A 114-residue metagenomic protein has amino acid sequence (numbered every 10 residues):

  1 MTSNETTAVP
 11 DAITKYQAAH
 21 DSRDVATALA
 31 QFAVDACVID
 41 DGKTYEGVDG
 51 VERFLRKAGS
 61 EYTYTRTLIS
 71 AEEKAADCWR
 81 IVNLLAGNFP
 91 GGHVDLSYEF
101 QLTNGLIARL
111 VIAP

Functional and structural regions predicted by a protein language model:
M1-A26, A30: Short, low-complexity N-terminal intrinsically disordered segments enriched in polar/charged residues
S3, E52-P114: A beta-strand edge to alpha-helix "cap/lid" segment located at domain peripheries
S3, R23, I39-D40, T103: Intrinsic-disorder/low-complexity regions
V25-L29, V34-A71: A solvent-exposed, acidic/Ser-Thr-rich amphipathic alpha-helical stretch
